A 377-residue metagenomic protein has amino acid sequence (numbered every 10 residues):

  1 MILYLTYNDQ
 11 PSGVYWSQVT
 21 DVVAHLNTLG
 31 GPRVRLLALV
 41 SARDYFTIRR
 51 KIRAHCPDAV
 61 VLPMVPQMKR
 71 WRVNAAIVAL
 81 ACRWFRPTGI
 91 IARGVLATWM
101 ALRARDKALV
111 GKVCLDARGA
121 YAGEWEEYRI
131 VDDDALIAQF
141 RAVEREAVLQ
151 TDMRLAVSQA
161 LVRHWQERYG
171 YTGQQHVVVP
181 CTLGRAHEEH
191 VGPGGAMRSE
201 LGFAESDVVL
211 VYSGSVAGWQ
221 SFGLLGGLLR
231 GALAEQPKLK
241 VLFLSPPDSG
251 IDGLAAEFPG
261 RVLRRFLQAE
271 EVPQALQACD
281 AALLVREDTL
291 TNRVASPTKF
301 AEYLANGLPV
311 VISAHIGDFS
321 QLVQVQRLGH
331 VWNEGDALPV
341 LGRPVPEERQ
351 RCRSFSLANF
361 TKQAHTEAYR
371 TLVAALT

Functional and structural regions predicted by a protein language model:
L5-V22, R43-Y45, A92, A217-Q220 (+1 more regions): A short, glycine/small-residue-rich beta-strand->loop->alpha-helix junction that serves as a flexible
T6-G13, H25-R72, L161-V162, R168 (+1 more regions): N-terminal strand-loop element at the rim of the active site of nucleotide-sugar-dependent glycosyltransferases
Y7, G111-R145, T172, V179-A186: Acceptor-binding helix/loop patch of EC 2.4 sugar-transfer enzymes, predominantly nucleotide-sugar-dependent
G13, S17, Q220, F266-Q277 (+2 more regions): Nucleotide-sugar-dependent
A24, A76-W84, W99, R103 (+4 more regions): Membrane-proximal helix-turn-helix segments that form the acceptor-binding/catalytic region of lipid-linked
A42, I137-Q175, L183-R185, S249-G253 (+2 more regions): A short, active-site helix/loop in glycosyltransferases that binds the activated sugar's phosphate group
S245, S249-A281: Nucleotide-activated donor-binding/catalytic signature segment of Leloir-type glycosyltransferases, i.e., the conserved
G335-L376: A charged, aromatic-enriched C-terminal amphipathic alpha-helix characteristic of glycosyltransferases across folds
